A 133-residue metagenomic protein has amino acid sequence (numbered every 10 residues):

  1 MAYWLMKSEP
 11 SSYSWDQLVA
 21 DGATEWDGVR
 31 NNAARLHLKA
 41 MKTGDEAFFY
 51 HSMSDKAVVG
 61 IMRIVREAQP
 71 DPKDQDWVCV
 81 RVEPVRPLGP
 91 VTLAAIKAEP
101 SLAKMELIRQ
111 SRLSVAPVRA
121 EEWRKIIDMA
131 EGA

Functional and structural regions predicted by a protein language model:
M1-K42, E131-A133: Compositionally biased, charged N-terminal/linker segments
K7-S8, H51, P84, P117: Pocket-edge structural micro-motifs
S11-Y13, G89, K125: Short, acidic Gly/Pro/Ser/Thr-rich loop/turn segments
F48-F49, R63: Hydrophobic beta-strand signal
Y50-K56: Short, charged beta-turn/beta-strand-edge "cap" motif at the junction between a beta-strand and an adjacent loop
V58-A116, A120: Aromatic- and Lys/Arg-enriched surface recognition patch
V118-A133: Charged phosphate-binding loop/patch that engages nucleotide di/tri-phosphates or the phosphate backbone of nucleic
